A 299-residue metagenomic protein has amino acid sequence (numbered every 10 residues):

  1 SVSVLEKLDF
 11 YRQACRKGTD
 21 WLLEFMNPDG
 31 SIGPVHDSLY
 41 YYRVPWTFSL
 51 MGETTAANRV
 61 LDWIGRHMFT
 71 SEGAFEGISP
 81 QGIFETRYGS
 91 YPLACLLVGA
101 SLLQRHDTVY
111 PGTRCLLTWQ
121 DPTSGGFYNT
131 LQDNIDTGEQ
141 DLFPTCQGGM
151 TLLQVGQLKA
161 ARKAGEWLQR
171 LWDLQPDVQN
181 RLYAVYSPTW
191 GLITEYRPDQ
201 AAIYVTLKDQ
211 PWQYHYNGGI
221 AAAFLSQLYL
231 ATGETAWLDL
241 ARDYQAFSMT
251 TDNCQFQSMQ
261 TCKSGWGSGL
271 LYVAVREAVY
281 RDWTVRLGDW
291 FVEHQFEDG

Functional and structural regions predicted by a protein language model:
S1-G299: Glycan-recognition and catalytic cores of secretory/periplasmic carbohydrate-active enzymes
